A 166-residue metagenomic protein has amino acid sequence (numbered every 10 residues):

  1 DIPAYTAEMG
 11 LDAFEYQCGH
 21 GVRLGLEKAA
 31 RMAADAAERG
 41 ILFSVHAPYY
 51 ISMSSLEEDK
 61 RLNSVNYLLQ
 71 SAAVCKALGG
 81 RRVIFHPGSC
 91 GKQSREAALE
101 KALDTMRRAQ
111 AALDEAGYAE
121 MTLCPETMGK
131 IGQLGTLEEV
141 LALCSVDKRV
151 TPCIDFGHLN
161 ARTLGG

Functional and structural regions predicted by a protein language model:
D1, F14-Y16, F43-A47, V83-F85 (+2 more regions): Hydrophobic faces of well-ordered beta-strands that scaffold small-molecule active sites in alpha/beta enzyme cores
D1-A73: N-terminal pre-domain/capping segments
C18-V22, I131-G135, G166: Short, exposed beta-strand "edge-strand" segments with a Pro/Gly-rich flavor and a Y/T-containing core
A37, S54-P152, A161: Active-site acidic/histidine proton-transfer and metal-coordination neighborhood in alpha/beta enzyme cores
F156-G166: Catalytic alpha/beta core domains of metabolic enzymes, predominantly
